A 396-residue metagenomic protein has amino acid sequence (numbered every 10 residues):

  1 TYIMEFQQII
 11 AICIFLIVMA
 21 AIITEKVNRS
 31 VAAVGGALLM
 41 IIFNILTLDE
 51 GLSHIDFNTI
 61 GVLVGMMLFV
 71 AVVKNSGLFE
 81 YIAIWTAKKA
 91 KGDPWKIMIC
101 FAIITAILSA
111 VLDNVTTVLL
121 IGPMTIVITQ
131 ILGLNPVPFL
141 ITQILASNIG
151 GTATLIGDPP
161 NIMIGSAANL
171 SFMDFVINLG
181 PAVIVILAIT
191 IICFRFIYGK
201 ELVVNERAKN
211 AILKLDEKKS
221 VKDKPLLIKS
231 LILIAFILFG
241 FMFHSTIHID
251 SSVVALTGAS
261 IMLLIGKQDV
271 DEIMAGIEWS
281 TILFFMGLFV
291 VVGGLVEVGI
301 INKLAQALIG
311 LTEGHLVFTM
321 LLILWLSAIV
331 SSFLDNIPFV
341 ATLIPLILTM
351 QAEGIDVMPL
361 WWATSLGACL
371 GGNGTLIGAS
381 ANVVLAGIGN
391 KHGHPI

Functional and structural regions predicted by a protein language model:
T1-V73, Y81, A110, G180-Q306: Hydrophobic transmembrane alpha-helices of multi-pass small-molecule transporters
I17-V27, I104-D113, I144-I156, F243-T246 (+2 more regions): Transmembrane alpha-helix interface/packing and boundary motifs in multi-pass membrane proteins, characterized by
S30, N58, K96, V137 (+4 more regions): Residues that define the loop-to-transmembrane-helix transition and helix capping in multi-pass membrane transporters
A33-A37, M67, M98-A102, V118 (+9 more regions): Alpha-helical transmembrane segments of multi-pass membrane proteins, especially transporters and channels
D49-V137, W279-E353: Membrane-embedded alpha-helical segments and adjacent helix-loop junctions characteristic of multi-pass solute
A83, T116-V127, L140, A153-A168 (+4 more regions): Re-entrant/interfacial helical elements at transmembrane boundaries that shape and gate the permeation pathway
I131-V137, I141, A153-T154, M173-K222 (+3 more regions): Juxtamembrane and boundary regions of transmembrane helices in multi-pass small-molecule transporters and channels
N161-D174, L238-H248, K391: Transmembrane helix-loop junctions at the membrane interface of multipass transporters and ion channels
